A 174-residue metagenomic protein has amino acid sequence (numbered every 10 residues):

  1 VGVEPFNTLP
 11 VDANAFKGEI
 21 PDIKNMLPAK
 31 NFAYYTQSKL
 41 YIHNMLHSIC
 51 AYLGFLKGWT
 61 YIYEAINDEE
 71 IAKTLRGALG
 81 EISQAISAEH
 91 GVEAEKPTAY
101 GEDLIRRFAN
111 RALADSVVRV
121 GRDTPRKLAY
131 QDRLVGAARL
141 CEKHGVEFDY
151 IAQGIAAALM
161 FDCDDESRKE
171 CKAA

Functional and structural regions predicted by a protein language model:
V1-A174: Substrate/ligand-engaging "lid" and interaction regions
